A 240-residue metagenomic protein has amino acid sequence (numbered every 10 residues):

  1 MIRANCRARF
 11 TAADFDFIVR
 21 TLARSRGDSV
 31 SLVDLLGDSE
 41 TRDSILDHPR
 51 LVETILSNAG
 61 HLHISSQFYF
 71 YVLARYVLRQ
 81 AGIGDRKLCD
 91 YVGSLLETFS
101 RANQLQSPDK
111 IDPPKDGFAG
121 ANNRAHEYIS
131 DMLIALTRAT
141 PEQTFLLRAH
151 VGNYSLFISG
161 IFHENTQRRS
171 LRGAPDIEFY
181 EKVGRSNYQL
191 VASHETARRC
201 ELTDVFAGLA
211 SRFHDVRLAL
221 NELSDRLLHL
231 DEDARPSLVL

Functional and structural regions predicted by a protein language model:
M1-V239: Polar/charged low-complexity regulatory segments
